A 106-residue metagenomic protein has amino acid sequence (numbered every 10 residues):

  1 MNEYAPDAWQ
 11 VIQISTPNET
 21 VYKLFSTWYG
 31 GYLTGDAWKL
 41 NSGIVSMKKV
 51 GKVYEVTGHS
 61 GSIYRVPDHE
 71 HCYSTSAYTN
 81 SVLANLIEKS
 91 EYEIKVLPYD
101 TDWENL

Functional and structural regions predicted by a protein language model:
M1-E55, H59-L106: Cysteine-centric segments in proteins
